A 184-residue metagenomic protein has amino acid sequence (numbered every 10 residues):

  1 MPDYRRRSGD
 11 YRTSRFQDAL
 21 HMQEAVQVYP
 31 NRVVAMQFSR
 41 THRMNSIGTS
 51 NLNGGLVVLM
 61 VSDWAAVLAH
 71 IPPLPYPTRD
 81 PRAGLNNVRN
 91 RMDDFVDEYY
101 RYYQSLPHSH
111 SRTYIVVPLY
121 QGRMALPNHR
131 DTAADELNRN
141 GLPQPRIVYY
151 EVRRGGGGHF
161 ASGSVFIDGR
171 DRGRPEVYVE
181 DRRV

Functional and structural regions predicted by a protein language model:
M1-V184: Active-site microenvironment for binding and transforming phosphate-containing groups
